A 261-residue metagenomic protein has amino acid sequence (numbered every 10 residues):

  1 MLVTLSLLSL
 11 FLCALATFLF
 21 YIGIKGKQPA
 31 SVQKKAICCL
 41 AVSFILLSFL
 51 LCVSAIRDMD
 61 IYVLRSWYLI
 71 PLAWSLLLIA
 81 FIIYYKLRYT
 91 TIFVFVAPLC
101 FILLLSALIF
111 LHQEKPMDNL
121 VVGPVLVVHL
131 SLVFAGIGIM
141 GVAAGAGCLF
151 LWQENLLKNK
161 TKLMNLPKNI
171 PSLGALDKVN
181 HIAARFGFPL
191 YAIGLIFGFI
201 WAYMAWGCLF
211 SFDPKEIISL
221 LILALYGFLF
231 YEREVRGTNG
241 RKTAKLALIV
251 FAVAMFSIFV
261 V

Functional and structural regions predicted by a protein language model:
L2-E114, L132-N155, A175-A205, S211-V261: Hydrophobic cores of alpha-helical transmembrane segments in multi-pass integral membrane proteins
D58, V121-G123, L166, G207: Short, flexible active-site loop motifs that bind/organize anionic cofactors or intermediates
D118-F134: Active-site glycine-rich loop that binds ribose-phosphate moieties when present
D118-N119, N169, Y203-A205: Preference for short coil/turn "hinge" residues that link or interrupt alpha-helices
V122, L126, P171-G174, K178: Membrane-helix interfacial "entry" motifs
L157-G174: Juxtamembrane inter-helical linkers in multi-pass membrane proteins
